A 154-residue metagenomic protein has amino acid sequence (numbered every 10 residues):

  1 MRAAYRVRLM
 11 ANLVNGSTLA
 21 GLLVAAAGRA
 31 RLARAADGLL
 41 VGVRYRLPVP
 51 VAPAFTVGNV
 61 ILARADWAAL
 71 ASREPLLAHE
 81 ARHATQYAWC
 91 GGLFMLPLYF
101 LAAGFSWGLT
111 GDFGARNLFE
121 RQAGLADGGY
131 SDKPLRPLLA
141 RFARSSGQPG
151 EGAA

Functional and structural regions predicted by a protein language model:
R2-A36, V41-Y45, V49-A52, T56 (+1 more regions): Metalloprotease/metallohydrolase-associated module, dominated by Zn2+-dependent proteases
V51-A54, I61-L77: Short pre-active-site segment immediately N-terminal to the catalytic Zn-binding motif
A65, T85-Q86, D127: Activation segment
S72, A88-L93: Membrane-helix interface segments
P75-Y87, A123: Active-site recognition of the HExxH zinc-binding catalytic motif
